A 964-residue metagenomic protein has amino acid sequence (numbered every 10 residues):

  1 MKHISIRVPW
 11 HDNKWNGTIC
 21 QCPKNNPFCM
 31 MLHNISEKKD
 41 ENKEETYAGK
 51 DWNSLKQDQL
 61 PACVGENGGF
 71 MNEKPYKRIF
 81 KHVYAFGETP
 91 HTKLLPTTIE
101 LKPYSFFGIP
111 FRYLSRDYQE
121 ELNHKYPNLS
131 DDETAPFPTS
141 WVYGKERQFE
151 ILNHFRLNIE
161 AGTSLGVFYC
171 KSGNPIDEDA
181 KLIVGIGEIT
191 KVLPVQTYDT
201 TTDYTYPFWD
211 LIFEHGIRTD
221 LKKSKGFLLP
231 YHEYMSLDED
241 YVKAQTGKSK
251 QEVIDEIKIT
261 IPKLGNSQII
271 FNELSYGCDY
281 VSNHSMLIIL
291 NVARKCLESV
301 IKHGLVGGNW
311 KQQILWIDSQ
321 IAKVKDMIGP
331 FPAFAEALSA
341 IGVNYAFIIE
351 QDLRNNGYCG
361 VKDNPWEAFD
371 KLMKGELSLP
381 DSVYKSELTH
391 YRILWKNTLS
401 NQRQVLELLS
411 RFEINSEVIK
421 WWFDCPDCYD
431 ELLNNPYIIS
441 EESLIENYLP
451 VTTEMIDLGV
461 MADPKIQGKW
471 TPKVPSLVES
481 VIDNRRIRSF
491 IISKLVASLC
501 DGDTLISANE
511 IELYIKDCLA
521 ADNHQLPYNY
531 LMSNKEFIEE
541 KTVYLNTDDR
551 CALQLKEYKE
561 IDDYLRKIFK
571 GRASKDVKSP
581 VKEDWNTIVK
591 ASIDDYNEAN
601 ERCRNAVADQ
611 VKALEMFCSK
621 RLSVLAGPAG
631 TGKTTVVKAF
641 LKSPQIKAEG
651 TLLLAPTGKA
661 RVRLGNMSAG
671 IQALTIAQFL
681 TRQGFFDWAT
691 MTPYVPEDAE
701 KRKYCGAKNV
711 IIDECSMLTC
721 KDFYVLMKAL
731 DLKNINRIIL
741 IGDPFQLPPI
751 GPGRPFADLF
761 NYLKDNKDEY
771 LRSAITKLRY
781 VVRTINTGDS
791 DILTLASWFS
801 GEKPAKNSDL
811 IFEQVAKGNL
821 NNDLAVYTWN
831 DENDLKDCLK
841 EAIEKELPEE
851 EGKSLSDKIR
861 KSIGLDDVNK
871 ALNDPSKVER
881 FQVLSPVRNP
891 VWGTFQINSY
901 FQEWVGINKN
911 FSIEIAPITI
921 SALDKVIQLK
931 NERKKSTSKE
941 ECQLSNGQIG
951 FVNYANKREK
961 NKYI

Functional and structural regions predicted by a protein language model:
M1-D318, A322: Long, charged/polar, low-complexity intrinsically disordered N-terminal extensions that precede catalytic
R354, Y358, K374-S378, S382-C428 (+3 more regions): Conserved phosphate-handling catalytic cores of large alpha/beta enzymes
R403-V478: Long, low-complexity, charged/polar intrinsically disordered regions in eukaryotic proteins
A462-D562: Conserved ASCE P-loop ATPase motor domains encompassing nucleic-acid-directed helicases/translocases
P475, E479, N484, C500 (+2 more regions): Pre-P-loop entry segment of helicase/translocase ATPase cores
V611-G818: ASCE P-loop NTPase helicase motor core
K612-M616, K633, F745-S936, E940-E941: Conserved helicase motor core of P-loop NTPases
K939-A955: Short beta-strand-centered aromatic/proline hotspots
